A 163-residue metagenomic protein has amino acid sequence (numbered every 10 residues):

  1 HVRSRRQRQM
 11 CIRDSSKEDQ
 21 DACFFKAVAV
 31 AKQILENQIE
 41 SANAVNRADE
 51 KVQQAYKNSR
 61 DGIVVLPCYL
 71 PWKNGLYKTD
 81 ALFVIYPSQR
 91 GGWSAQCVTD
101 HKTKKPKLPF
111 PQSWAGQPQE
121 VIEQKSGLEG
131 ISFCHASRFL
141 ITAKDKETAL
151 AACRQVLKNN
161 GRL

Functional and structural regions predicted by a protein language model:
H1, D49, D80: Sparse, context-dependent recognition of short Cys/His-centered cofactor- or disulfide-binding micro-motifs
H1-I12: Single conserved hydrophobic/aromatic residue that forms the stacking wall/gate of nucleotide- or nucleobase-binding
M10-I12, S16, D49: Serine/threonine-rich low-complexity intrinsically disordered regions
S15-E18, A22-V30, N159-L163: Charged phosphate-binding loop/patch that engages nucleotide di/tri-phosphates or the phosphate backbone of nucleic
S16-D19, C23, E40, Q117-P118 (+1 more regions): Alpha-helix capping and helix-coil boundary motifs
E18, L35-I39, A136: A near-ubiquitous, low-amplitude feature marking generic local secondary-structure context
F24-L76: Active-site rim beta-loop-alpha module in soluble metabolic enzymes
Q53-L163: Gly/His-enriched, cation/cofactor- and phosphate-binding structural elements
